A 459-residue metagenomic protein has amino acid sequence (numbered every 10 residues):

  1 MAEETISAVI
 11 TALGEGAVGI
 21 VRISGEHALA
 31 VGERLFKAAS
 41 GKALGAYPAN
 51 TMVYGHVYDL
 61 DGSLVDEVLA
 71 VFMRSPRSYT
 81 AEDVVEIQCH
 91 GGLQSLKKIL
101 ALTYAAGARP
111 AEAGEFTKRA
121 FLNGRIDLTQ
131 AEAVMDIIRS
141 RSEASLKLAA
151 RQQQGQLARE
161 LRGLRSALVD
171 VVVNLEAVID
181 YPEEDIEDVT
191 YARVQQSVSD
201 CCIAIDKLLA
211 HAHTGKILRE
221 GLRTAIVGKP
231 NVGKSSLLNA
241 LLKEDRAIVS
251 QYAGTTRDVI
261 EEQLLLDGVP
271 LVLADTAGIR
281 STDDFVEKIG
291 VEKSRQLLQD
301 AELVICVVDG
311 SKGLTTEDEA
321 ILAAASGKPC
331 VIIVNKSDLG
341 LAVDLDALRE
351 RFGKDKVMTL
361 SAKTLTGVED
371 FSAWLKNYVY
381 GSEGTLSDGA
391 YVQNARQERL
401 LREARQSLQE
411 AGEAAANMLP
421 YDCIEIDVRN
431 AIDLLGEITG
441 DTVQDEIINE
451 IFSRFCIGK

Functional and structural regions predicted by a protein language model:
M1-K147, R151, G155, V331: A glycine-rich (often HGG/GG-containing) alpha/beta subdomain
A2-V9, L13, E143-L265, T282-D284 (+2 more regions): C-terminal-of-GTPase-core extension/linker across diverse P-loop GTPases
Y54-V65, A70-R74, T255-T282, D300: Switch I (G2) and immediately adjacent beta-strands of P-loop GTPase domains
L242, A277-G278, E302, D309 (+1 more regions): Short glycine-/small-residue-rich Rossmann-like dinucleotide-binding loops
L271, L303, V331: Short, Asp-centered acidic motifs that coordinate Mg2+ and/or phosphate in catalytic or ligand-binding sites
L273, V307, I333: Generic enzyme active-site microenvironment
E287-S311: Inter-motif core of Ras-like GTPase G domains
